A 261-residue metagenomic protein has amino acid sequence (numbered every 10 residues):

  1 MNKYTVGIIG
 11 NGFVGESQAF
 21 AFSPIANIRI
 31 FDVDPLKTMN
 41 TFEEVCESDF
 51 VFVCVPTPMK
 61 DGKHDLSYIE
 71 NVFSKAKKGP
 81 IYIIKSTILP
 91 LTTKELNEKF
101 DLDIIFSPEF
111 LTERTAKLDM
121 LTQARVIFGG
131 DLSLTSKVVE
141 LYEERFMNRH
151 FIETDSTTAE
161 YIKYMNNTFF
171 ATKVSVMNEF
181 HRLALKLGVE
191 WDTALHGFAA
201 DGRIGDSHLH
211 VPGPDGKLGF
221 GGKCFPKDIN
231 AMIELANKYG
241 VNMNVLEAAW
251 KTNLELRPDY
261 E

Functional and structural regions predicted by a protein language model:
M1-C46: NAD(P)+-binding Rossmann beta1-loop-alpha1 motif at the extreme N-terminus of oxidoreductases
T5, N27, D49, D103 (+1 more regions): Residues at the starts of beta-strands that form the adenosine-phosphate
I25, E234-K238, K251-E261: ATP-dependent carboxylate/acyl-activation modules
C46-E47, K78, Q123: Alpha-helix C-terminal capping/helix-to-coil transition sites in glycosyltransferase folds
F50-V53, P58-T115: Rossmann-like NAD(P)(H) cofactor-binding subdomain of soluble oxidoreductases
K94-I105, A116-S207, L235-N242, A248 (+1 more regions): Internal alpha-helical scaffold of NAD(P)-dependent oxidoreductase catalytic cores
E113, N167-A171, G202-I204, P212-P226 (+1 more regions): Glycine-rich phosphate/pyrophosphate-binding beta-alpha loops
